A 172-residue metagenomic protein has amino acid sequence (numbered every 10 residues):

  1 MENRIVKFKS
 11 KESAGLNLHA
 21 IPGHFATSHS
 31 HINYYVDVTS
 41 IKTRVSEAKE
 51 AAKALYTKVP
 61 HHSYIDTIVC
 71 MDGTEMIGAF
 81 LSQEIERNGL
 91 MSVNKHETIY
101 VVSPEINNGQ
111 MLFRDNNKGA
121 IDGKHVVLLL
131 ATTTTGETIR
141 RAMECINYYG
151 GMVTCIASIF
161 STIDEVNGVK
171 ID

Functional and structural regions predicted by a protein language model:
M1-Y64: Active-site-facing substrate-recognition patch
E2-S13, A20, M143-D172: PRPP-dependent phosphoribosyltransferase catalytic core
V59, I85-G89, I146, G150: Active-site catalytic pocket residues across diverse enzymes, especially alpha/beta-hydrolases
S63-G73: Short glycine-rich phosphate-binding loop at a beta-alpha junction
I65-D66, K124, T154: Conserved acidic residues
C70, L128-L129: Hydrophobic Val/Ile/Leu positions in short beta-strands of Rossmann-like dinucleotide-binding domains
E75-V127, T134-R141: Short, glycine/charge-rich flexible loops or terminal/linker lids adjacent to PRPP-binding catalytic cores
S103, L130, A157-F160: Short, structured patches in soluble enzyme cores that scaffold and shape functional sites
